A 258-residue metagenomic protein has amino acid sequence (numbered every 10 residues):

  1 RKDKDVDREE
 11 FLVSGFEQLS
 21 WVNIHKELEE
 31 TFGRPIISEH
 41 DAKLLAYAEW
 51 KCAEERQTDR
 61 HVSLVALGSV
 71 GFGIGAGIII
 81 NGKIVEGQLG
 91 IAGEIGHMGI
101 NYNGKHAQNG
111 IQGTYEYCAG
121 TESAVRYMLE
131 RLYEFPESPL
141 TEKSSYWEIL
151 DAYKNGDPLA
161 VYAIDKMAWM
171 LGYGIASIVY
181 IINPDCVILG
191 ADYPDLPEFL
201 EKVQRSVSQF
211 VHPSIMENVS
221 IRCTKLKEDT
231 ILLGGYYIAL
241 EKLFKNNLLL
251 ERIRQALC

Functional and structural regions predicted by a protein language model:
R1-D3, F72-G73, Y193: Short glycine-rich anion-binding loops that position phosphate/pyrophosphate groups of nucleotides and phosphorylated
R1-L64, E198-F210: Glycine-rich phosphate-binding loop and adjoining helix at the ATP-binding site of ATP-dependent phosphoryl-transfer
V6-D7, E30-R34, E54-D59, Y102-N103 (+1 more regions): ATP-binding/phosphotransfer module of carbohydrate and carboxylate kinases, centering on a glycine-rich
H40, E86, C223-K225: Conserved residues in the N-terminal Rossmann fold of short-chain dehydrogenase/reductase
D41, G71, G235: Active-site glycine-centered loops adjacent to acidic/histidine catalytic or metal-binding residues that shape
R56, R60-A119: Glycine-rich phosphate-binding loop of actin/hexokinase-like ATP-binding domains
